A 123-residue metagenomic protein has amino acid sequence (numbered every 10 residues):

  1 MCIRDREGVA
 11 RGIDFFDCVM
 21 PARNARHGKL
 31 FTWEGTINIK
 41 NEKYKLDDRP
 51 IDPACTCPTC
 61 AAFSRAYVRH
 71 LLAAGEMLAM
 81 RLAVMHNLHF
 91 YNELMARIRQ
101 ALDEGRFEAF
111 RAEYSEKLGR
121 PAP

Functional and structural regions predicted by a protein language model:
M1-I3: Short, small-residue-biased leader/transition segments that mark boundaries at the very start of proteins
E7-G75: A structural motif corresponding to the C-terminal lobe/cap of the Radical SAM core domain
A54-P123: C-terminal extensions of enzymes
